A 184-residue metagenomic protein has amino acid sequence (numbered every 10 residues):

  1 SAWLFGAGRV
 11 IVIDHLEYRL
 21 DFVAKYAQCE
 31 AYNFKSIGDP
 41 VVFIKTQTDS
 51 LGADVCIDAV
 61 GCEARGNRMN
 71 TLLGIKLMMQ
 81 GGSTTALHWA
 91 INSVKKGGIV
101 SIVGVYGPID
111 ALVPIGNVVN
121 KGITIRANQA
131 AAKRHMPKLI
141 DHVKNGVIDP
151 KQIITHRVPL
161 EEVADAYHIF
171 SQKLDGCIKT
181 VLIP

Functional and structural regions predicted by a protein language model:
W3-W89: Adenosine-nucleotide cofactor-binding segment
E17, D21, G38, D54 (+4 more regions): Residues in well-ordered alpha-helical elements
L51, H88, N92, A132-P184: C-terminal hydrophobic helical "lid"/dimerization subdomain of Rossmann-like NAD(P)H-dependent oxidoreductases
V55, I99-S101: Conserved catalytic-site loops of classical short-chain dehydrogenases/reductases
C62, G66, V105-H156, A164-D165: C-terminal substrate-binding/catalytic core of Rossmann-like NAD(P)-dependent dehydrogenases/reductases
V94-K96: Helix-to-beta-strand junctions that scaffold the AdoMet/dcAdoMet cofactor pocket in Class I SAM-dependent enzymes
G98-I99, I123: Glycine-centered, small-residue-biased loops immediately flanking beta-strands in adenine/cofactor-binding cores
